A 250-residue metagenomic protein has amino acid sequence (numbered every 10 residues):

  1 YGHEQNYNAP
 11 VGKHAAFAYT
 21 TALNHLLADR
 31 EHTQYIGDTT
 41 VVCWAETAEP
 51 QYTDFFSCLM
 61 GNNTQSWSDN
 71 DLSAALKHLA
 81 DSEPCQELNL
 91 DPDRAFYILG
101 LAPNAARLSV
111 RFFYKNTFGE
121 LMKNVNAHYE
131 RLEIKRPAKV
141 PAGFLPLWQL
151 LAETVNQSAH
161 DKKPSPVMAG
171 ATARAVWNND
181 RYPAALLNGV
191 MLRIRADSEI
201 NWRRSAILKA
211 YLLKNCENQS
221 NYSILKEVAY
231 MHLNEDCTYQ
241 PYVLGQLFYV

Functional and structural regions predicted by a protein language model:
Y1-V250: Extended alpha-helical scaffolding segments
